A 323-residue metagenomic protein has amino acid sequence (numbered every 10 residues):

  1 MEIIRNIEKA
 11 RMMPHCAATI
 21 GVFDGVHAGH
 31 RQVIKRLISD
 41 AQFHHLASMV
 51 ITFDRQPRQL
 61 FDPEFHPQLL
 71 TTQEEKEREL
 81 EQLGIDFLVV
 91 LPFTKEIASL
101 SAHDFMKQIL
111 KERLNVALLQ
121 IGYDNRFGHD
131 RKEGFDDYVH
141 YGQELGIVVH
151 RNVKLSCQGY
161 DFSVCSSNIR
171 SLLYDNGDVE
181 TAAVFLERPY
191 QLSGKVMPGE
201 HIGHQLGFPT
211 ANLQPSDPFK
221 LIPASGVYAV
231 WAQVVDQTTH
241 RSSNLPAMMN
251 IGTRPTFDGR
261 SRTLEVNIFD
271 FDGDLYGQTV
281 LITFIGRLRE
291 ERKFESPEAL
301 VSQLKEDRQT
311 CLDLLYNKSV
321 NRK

Functional and structural regions predicted by a protein language model:
E2-I4, L88-V90, V148-N152: General small-molecule cofactor/ligand-binding pocket signal
I7-T72: N-terminal catalytic cores of NTP/NDP-binding nucleotidyl/phosphoryl-transfer enzymes
A47-M49, F87, L118-Q120, H150 (+1 more regions): A structural signal for isolated positions on well-ordered beta-strands in alpha/beta enzyme cores
Q68-K76, L100-M106: Glycine-rich, highly charged phosphate/nucleotide-binding loops
L80-Q82: ATP-dependent adenylation/nucleotidyltransferase module used to activate substrates
S99-P209, E295-V301, K305-D307: Classical nucleotidyltransferase
G199-K323: Phosphate/ribose-recognition catalytic cores of enzymes acting on nucleotide-derived substrates
